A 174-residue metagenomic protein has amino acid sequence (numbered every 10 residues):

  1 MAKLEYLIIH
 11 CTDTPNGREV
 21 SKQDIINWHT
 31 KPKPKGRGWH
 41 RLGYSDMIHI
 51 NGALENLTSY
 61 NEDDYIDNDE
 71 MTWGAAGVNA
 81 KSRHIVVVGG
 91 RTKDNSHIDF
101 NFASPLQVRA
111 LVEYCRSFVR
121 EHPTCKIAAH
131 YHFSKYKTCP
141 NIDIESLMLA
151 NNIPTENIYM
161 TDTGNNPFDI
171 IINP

Functional and structural regions predicted by a protein language model:
M1-D67: Short, conserved "active-site rim" segments that organize catalytic pockets and cofactor/ligand binding
M1-T12, N51-L54, T58-Y60, V78-R83 (+1 more regions): Basic/polar, cationic surfaces and motifs that engage anionic cell-wall and phosphate/carboxylate ligands
E70-A76: Short, surface-exposed beta-strand/loop micro-motifs that present aromatic residues
